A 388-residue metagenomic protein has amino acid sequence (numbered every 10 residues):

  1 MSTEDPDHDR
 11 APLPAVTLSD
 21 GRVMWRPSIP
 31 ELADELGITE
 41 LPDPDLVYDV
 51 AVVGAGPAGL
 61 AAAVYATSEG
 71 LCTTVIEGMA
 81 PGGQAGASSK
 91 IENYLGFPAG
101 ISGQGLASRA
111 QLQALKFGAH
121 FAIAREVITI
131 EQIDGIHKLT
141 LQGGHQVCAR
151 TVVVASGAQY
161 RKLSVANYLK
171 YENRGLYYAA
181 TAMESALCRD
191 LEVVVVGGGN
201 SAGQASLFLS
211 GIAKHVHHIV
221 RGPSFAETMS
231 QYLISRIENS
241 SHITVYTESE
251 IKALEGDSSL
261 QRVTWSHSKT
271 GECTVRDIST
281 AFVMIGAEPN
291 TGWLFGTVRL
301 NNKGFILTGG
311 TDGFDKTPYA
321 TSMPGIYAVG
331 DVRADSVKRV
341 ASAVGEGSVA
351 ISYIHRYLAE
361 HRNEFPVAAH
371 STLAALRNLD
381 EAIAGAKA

Functional and structural regions predicted by a protein language model:
M1, P6, A11, V52-A119 (+2 more regions): Beta1-alpha1 glycine-rich phosphate/pyrophosphate-binding loop at the start of Rossmann-like nucleotide-binding domains
P12-V23: A short, hydrophobic beta-strand/beta-hairpin element that forms part of a small beta-sheet core
I29-Y48, A158-I212, F314: Glycine-rich dinucleotide-binding loop and its adjacent helix/turn
D45-V47, S164, L169-L187, M284-V337 (+1 more regions): FAD-site-proximal beta/loop scaffold in flavoenzymes
G56-A58, A80, A158-Y160, G199-S201 (+2 more regions): Residue-level detector of alpha-helix initiation sites
A107-L141, Q146-A149, S210-F314, R356-A388: A Rossmann-like FAD-binding core segment of flavoenzymes
G203-A205, T317, M323, V329-L376 (+1 more regions): A conserved FAD-binding loop/helix module that cradles the flavin
